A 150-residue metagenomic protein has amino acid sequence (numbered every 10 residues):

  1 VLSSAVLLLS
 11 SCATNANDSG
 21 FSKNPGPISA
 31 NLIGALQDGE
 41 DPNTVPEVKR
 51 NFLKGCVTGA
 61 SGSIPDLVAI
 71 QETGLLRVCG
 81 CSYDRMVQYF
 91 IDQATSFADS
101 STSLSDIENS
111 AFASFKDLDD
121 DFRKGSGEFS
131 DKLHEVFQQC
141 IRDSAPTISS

Functional and structural regions predicted by a protein language model:
L8-S11: C-terminal motif of bacterial Sec signal peptides marking the signal peptidase cleavage site
A13-N15: Bacterial signal peptide processing site
G20-V45: Post-signal peptide N-terminal segment of mature Sec-exported envelope proteins
P25-I33, K54-G55, A113-D119: Short, charged low-complexity linear segments at domain edges
Q37, T44-S105: Short N-proximal segments of mature Sec-exported proteins
R77-S150: Compact alpha-helical subdomains of small soluble proteins
